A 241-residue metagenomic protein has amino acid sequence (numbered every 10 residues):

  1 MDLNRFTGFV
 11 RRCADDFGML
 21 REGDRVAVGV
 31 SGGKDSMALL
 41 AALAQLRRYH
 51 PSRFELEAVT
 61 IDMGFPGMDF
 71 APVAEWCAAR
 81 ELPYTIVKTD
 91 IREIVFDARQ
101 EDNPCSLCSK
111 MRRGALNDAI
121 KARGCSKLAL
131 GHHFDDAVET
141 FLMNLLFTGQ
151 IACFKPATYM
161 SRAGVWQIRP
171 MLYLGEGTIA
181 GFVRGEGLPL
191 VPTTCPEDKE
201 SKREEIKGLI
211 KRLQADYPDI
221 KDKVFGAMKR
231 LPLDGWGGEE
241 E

Functional and structural regions predicted by a protein language model:
M1-L142, F147, G177-G185, G235: ATP-dependent adenylation/nucleotidyltransferase module used to activate substrates
L3, S109, K199-K202, I206 (+2 more regions): Generic structural signal for well-ordered, non-membrane alpha-helical segments in soluble metabolic enzymes
F9, C13, L209-R212, K223 (+1 more regions): Residues that form generic nucleotide/phosphate-binding pockets
E55-L56, D135-A215: Catalytic subdomain that performs nucleotidyl-dependent activation
M63, E197, M228: Glycine-rich beta-alpha junction loops
E93, L130, T194-D198, I220: Short, surface-exposed helix-loop/turn micro-motifs enriched in polar/charged residues
S201, A215, D219-E241: A short, charged, Gly/Pro-tolerant segment at domain boundaries
